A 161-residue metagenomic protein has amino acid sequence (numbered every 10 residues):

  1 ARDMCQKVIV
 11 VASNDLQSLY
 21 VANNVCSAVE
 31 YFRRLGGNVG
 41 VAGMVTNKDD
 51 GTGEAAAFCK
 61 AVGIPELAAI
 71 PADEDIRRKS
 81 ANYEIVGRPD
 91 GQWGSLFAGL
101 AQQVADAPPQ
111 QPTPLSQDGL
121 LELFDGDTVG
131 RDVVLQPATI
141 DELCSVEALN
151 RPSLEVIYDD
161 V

Functional and structural regions predicted by a protein language model:
A1-A69, R78: Conserved catalytic-core segment of NTP-binding enzymes
A28-L35, K48, D73, L100-Q103 (+1 more regions): Conserved, well-folded catalytic cores of nucleic-acid-processing and energy-transducing macromolecular machines
N38-T46, W93-V104: Short, basic, helix/turn surface patches
A69, S95, G99-V161: P-loop NTP-binding site
A72-D73, N82: Short, solvent-exposed coil/turn elements at secondary-structure transition points
S80-S95: C-terminal boundary of histidine-terminating zinc-finger modules
